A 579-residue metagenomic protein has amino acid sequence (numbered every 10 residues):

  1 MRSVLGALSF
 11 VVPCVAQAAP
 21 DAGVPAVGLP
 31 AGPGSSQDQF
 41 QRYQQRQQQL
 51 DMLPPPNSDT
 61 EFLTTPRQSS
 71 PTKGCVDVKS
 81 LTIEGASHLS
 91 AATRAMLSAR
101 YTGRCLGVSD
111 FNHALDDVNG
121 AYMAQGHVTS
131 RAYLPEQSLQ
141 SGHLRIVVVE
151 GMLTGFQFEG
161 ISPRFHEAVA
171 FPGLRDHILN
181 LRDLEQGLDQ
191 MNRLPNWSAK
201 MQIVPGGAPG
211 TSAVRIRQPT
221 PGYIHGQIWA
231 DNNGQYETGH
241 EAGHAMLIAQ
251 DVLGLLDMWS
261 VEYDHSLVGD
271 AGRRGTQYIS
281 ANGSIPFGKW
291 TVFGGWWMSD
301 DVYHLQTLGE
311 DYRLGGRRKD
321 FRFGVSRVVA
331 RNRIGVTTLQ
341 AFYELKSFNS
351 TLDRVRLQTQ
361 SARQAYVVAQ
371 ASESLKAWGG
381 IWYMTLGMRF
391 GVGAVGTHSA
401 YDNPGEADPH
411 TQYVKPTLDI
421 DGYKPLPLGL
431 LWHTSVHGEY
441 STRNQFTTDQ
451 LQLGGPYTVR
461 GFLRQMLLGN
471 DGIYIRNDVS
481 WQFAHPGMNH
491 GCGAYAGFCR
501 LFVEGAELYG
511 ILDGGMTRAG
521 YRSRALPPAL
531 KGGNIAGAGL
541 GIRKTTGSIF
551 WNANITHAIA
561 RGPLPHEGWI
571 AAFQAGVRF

Functional and structural regions predicted by a protein language model:
A19-G234, M246, D264-Q277, P416 (+1 more regions): Periplasmic polypeptide-binding modules associated with outer-membrane biogenesis and secretion
I203, I228-N232, A245, W259-H265 (+8 more regions): Transmembrane beta-barrel strands of outer-membrane/channel proteins
G210, G239-G243, G275-I279, R317-F321 (+6 more regions): Residues that define the transmembrane beta-barrel architecture of outer-membrane proteins
T211-S212, Y223-A230, Q235-V292, D300-L305 (+1 more regions): Outer-membrane beta-barrel translocator/receptor signature
Q218, A249-D251, I285, R327-V329 (+6 more regions): Residue-level signature of outer-membrane beta-barrel architecture
D231-N233, S266-G269, Q306-Y312, N349-T359 (+4 more regions): Extracellular loop and loop/strand-boundary signature of outer-membrane beta-barrel proteins
P286, T291-T447: Transmembrane beta-strand segments of outer-membrane beta-barrel domains in Gram-negative and organellar OMPs
P404-F579: C-terminal transmembrane beta-barrel domains of outer membrane proteins
